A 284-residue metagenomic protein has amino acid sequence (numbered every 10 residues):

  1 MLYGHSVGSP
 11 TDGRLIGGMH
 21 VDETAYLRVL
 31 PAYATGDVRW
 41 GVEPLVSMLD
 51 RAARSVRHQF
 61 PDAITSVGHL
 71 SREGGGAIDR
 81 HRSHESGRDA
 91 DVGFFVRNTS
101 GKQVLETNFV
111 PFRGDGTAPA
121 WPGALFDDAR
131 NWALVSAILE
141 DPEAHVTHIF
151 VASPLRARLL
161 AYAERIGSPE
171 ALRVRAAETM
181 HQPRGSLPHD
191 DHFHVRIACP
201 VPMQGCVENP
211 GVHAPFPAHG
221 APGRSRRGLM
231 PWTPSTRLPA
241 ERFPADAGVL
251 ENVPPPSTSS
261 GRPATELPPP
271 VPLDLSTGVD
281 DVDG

Functional and structural regions predicted by a protein language model:
L2-V67, F126-L139, H145-V146: Active-site acidic/histidine clusters and adjacent loop/turn architecture that either coordinate catalytic ions
P44-S47, H69-E73, V92, D127-A129 (+1 more regions): A short linear-motif detector with a strong N-terminal bias
S47, R54, G74, D79-R82 (+3 more regions): Mature, folded catalytic cores of secreted/periplasmic enzymes
H58-H81, V151-L160, T236: Acidic helix-start/capping segments at beta-turn-to-alpha-helix junctions
F60-T65, E85-D91, A144, D190-H192: Extracytoplasmic
S66-G68, D89-F95, F150, H194-R196: Soluble periplasmic/extracytoplasmic beta-strand elements of cell-envelope proteins
R72-A124: Acidic/His-rich structured neighborhood in mature extracellular/periplasmic domains
K102, T107-G284: Catalytic cores and adjacent binding grooves of peptidoglycan-active enzymes
